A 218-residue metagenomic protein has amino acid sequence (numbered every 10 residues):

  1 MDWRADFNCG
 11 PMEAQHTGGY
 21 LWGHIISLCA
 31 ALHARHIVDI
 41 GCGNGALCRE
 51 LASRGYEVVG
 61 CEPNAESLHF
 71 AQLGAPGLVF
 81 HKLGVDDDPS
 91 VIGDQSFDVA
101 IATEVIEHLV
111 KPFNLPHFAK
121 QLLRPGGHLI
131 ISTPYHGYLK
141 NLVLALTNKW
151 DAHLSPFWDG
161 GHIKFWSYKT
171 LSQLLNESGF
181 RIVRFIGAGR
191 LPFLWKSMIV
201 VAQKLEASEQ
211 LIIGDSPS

Functional and structural regions predicted by a protein language model:
M1-Q95, V99, P112-H117, I131-H136 (+3 more regions): Conserved N-terminal segment of class I S-adenosyl-L-methionine
F7-N8, T147-F157: Short glycine/proline- and charge-enriched loop/turn segments that cap or connect secondary-structure elements
D94-F97, P125, F180: Active-site acidic short loop of glycosyltransferases
V99-V105: A short beta-strand submotif of the Rossmann-like class I SAM-dependent methyltransferase core that lines
L109: Catalytic P-loop NTPase motifs of RecA-like helicase/translocase cores
P116-P125: A short glycine-rich, Lys/Arg-flanked "PGG" loop and its adjoining helix->strand segment in the class I
I131-A152: Conserved class I S-adenosyl-L-methionine
